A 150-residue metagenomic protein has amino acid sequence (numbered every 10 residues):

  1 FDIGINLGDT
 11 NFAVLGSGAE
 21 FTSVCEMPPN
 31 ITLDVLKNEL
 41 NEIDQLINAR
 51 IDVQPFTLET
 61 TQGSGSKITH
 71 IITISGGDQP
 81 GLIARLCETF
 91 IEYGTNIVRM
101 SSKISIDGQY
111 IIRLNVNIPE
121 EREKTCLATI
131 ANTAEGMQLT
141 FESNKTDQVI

Functional and structural regions predicted by a protein language model:
F1-I150: Regulatory modules associated with amino-acid/nitrogen control
